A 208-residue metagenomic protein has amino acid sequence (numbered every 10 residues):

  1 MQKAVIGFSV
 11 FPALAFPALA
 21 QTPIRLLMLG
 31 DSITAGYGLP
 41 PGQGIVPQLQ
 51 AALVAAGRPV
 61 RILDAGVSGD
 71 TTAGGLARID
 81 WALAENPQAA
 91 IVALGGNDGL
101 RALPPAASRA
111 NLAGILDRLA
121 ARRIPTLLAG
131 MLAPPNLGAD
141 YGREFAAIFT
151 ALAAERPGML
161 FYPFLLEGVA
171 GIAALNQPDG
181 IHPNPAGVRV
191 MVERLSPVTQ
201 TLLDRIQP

Functional and structural regions predicted by a protein language model:
M1-I6: N-terminal export leaders
F8, L19, V169-I172: Intrinsically disordered, low-complexity regions
F11-P12: Repetitive helical segments and hydrophobic/amphipathic motifs
A15-P17: N-terminal signal peptide c-region/cleavage motif recognized by signal peptidases
L19-S68, R78-N86: Serine-esterase "nucleophile elbow" of acetyl-processing enzymes
A35, T71, P135: Flexible, glycine-rich phosphate/dinucleotide-binding loops and adjacent beta-alpha linkers at cofactor/substrate
G38, L63-T71, L100-L103, G180: Acidic/histidine-rich helix-loop elements that form or flank divalent-metal/phosphate-binding sites at the catalytic
Q48, V54-R58, G74-P208: Alpha-helical cap/lid subdomain in secreted, periplasmic, or secretory-pathway luminal O-acyl-processing enzymes
